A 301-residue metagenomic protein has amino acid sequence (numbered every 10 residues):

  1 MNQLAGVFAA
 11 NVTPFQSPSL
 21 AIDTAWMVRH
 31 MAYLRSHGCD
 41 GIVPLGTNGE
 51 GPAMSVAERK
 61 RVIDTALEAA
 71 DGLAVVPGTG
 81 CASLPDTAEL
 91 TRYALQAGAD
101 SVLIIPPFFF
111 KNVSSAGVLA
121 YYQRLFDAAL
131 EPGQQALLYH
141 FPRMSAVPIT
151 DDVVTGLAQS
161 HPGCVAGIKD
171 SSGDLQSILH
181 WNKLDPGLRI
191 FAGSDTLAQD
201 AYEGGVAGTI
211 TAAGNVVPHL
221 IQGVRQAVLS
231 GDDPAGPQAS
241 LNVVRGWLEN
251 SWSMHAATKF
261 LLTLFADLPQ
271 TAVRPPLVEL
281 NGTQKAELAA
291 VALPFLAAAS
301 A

Functional and structural regions predicted by a protein language model:
M1-N2, Q159-S160, A266: Short, conserved catalytic or adaptor-binding loops enriched in Gly and charged residues
M1-Q3, S300-A301: Short, low-complexity, intrinsically disordered N-terminal peptides in bacterial proteins
N2-A146, L262: Active-site beta->alpha loop and helix N-cap motifs at the rims of alpha/beta catalytic domains
F8-P14, H37-C39, V206, A213-A301: C-terminal alpha-helical cap/extension of soluble enzyme domains
W26, E58, G117, G173 (+3 more regions): Soluble or luminal CAZymes and related metallo-dependent hydrolases
M27, R59, I63, T87 (+6 more regions): A general structural signal for well-ordered alpha-helical segments in protein cores
Y33, T65, R124, G156 (+6 more regions): Alpha-helical scaffold segments in soluble metabolic enzymes
A128-Q134, F141-W252: Catalytic alpha/beta core domains of metabolic enzymes, predominantly
